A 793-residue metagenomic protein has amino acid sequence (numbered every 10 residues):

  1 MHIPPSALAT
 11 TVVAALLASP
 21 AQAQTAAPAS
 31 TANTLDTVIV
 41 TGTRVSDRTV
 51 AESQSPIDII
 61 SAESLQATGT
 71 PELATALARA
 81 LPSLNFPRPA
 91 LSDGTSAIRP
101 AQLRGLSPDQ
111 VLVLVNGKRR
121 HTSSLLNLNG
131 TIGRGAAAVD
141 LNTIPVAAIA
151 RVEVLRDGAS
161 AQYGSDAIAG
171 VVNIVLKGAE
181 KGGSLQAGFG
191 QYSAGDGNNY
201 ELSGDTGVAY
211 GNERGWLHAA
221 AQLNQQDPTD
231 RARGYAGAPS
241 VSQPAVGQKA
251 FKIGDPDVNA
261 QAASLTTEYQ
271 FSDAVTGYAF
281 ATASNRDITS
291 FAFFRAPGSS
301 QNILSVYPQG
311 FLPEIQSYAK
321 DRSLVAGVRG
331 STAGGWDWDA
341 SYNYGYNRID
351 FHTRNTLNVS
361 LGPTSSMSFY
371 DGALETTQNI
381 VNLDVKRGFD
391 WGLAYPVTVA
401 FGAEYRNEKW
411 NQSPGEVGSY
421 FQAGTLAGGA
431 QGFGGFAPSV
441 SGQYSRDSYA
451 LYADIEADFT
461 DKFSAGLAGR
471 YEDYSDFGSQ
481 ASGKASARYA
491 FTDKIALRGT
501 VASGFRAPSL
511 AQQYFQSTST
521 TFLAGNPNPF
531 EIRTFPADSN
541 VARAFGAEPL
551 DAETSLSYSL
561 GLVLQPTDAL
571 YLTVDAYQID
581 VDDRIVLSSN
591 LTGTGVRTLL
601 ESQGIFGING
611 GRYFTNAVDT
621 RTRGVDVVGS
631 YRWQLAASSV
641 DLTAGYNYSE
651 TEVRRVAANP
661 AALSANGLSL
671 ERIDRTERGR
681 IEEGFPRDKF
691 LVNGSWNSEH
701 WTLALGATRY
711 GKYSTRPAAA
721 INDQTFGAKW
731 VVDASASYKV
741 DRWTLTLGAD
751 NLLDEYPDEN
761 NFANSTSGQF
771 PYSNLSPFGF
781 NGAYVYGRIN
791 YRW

Functional and structural regions predicted by a protein language model:
M1-A78, L141-I144, S203-V208, E268-D273 (+3 more regions): N-terminal Sec signal peptide and the immediately downstream disordered periplasmic leader that contains the TonB box
L73-A76, A80, A101, L114 (+4 more regions): N-terminal periplasmic accessory domains that precede and gate Gram-negative outer-membrane beta-barrel machines
L77-S124: Extracytoplasmic beta-strand/coil segments of soluble accessory domains associated with Gram-negative outer-membrane
K118-R156: Short acidic/polar hinge/loop motifs at secondary-structure boundaries that mediate gating or recognition
S123, E650-T651, G706-R716, S737-W793: C-terminal beta-signal and adjacent terminal beta-strands/loops of Gram-negative outer-membrane beta-barrel proteins
K181-S184, A194-Q309, P313-T332, K739: Transmembrane beta-barrel wall of Gram-negative outer-membrane proteins
S305, F311-L324, A333, Y344 (+3 more regions): Outer-membrane beta-barrel transmembrane domain signature of Gram-negative proteins, especially the mid-to-C-terminal
F401, Y571, A576-P717, R788-R792: Gram-negative outer-membrane beta-barrel transporters
